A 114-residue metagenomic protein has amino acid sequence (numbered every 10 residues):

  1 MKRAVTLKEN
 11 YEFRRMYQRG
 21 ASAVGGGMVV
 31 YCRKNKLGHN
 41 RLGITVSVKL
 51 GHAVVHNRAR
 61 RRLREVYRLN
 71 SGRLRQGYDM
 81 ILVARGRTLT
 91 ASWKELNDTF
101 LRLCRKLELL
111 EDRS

Functional and structural regions predicted by a protein language model:
M1-S114: Positively charged, solvent-exposed patches that mediate nucleic-acid binding
